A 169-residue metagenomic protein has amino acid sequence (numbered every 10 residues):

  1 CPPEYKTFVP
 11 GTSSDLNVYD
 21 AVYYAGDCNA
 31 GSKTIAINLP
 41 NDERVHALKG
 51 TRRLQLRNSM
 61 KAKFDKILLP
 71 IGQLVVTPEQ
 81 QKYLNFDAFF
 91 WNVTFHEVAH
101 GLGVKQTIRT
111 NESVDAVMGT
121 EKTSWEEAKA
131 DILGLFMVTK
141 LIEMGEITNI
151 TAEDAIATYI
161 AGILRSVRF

Functional and structural regions predicted by a protein language model:
C1-N85: Contiguous, non-catalytic segments that form substrate-binding/exosite surfaces or channel walls
K63-V75, E97, G101-S113: Active-site-adjacent bridging/hinge elements
Q80-A88, M118-E127, N149: Alpha-helix N-cap/helix-initiation motif
Q80-Q81, R109-S113, M144-I147: Short helix/loop segment immediately N-terminal to the Walker
W91-K105, A130-D131, L135: Active-site recognition of the HExxH zinc-binding catalytic motif
V104-A128: Post-HEXXH active-site segment of zinc metalloproteases
T123-K140: An active-site-proximal "capping" alpha-helix that borders the catalytic cofactor pocket
L135-F169: Long, well-structured alpha-helical subdomains associated with metal-dependent extracellular/ecto-lumenal hydrolases
